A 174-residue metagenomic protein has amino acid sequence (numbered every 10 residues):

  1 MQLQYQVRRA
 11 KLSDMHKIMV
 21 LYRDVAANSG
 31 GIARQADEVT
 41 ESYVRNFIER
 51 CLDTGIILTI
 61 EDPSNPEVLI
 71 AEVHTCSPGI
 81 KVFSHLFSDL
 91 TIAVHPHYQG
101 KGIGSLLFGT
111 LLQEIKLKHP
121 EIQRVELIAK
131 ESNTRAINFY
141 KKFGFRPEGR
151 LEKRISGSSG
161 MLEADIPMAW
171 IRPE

Functional and structural regions predicted by a protein language model:
Y5-V20: A short beta-loop-alpha structural element at the N-terminal edge of CoA-dependent acyl/N-acetyltransferase catalytic
A10, V94, A129: Hydrophobic adenine-recognition pocket in adenosine-nucleotide-binding enzymes
V20-D37: Helix-loop element at the rim of GNAT/NAT acetyltransferase active sites that forms part of the acceptor-substrate
R34-H97, G109, E114, I171-P173: Acetyl-CoA-dependent GNAT
I92, S159-E174: Terminal substrate-recognition subdomain of acyl/acetyltransferases
H95-G109, E131-N138, K142: Conserved glycine-rich acetyl-CoA-binding loop
I115-I128: Conserved GNAT acetyl-CoA-binding A-motif
E126-A129, K141-M161: Conserved catalytic-core motifs of GNAT/GCN5-like acyltransferases
